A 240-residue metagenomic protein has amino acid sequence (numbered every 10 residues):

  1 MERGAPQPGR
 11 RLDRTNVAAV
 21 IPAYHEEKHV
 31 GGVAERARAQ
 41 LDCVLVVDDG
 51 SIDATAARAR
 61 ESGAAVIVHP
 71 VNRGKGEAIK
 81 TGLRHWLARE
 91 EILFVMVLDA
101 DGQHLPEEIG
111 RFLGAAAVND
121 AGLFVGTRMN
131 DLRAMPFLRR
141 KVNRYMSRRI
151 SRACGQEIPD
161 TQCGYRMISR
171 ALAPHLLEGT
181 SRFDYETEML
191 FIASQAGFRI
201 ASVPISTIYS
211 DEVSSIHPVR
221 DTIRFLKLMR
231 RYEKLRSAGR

Functional and structural regions predicted by a protein language model:
M1-R14, A153-G155, E178-R240: Hydrophobic helical membrane-anchoring modules
R3-P6, I21-Q40: Short, well-formed alpha-helical segments that are part of the catalytic scaffolds of diverse glycosyltransferases
R14-A18, R36-V46, A54, A64: Short loop->beta transition adjacent to catalytic acidic/histidine clusters or analogous donor-positioning motifs
K28-G32, D53-S62: Acidic helix N-cap motif at the loop->helix transition within catalytic regions of sugar-transfer enzymes
V47, H69, L98-A100: Catalytic metal- and UDP-sugar-binding loop of GT-A-like glycosyltransferases, i.e., residues flanking the conserved
D48-A57, G102: A conserved acidic beta->alpha catalytic loop
P70-R73, E77-H85, F94, P106-F183 (+3 more regions): Acceptor/aglycone-binding surface of glycosyltransferases and processive sugar-polymer synthases
E90-D101: Short beta-strand-to-loop acidic/aromatic patch adjacent to the donor-nucleotide binding site
